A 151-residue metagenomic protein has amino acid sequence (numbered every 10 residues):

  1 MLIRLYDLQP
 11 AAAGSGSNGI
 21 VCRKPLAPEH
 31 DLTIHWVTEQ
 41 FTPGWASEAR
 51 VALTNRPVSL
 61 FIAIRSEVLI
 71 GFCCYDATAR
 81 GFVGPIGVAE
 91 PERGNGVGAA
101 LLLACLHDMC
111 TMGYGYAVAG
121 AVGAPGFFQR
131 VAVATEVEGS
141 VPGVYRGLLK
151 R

Functional and structural regions predicted by a protein language model:
M1-G16, A121, V133, E138-Y145: Acyl-donor-binding surface of acyltransferase catalytic domains
L5-L8, A27, T38-Q40: Membrane-embedded hairpin module used as a gating/binding unit in multi-pass transport and secretion proteins
G16-N18, S66: Short strand-coil-strand connectors
I20-L32: A short beta-loop-alpha structural element at the N-terminal edge of CoA-dependent acyl/N-acetyltransferase catalytic
T38-E90: A conserved beta-strand-loop-helix scaffold within acyl/acetyltransferase catalytic domains
A79, G123-A124: A generic "binding-loop/recognition-motif" signal
V88, G94-H107, R130: Conserved acetyl-CoA-binding loop-helix of GNAT-fold acetyltransferases
M109-G123: Conserved GNAT acetyl-CoA-binding A-motif
